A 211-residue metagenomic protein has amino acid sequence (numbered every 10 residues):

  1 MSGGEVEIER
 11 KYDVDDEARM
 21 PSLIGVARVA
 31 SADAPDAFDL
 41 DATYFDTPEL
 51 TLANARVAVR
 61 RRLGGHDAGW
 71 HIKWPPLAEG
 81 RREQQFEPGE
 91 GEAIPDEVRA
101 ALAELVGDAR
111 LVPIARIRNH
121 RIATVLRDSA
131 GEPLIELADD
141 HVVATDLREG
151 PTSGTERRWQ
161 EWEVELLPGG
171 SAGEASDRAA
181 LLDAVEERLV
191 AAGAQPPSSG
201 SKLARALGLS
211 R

Functional and structural regions predicted by a protein language model:
M1-R211: Phosphate-end processing signature that detects enzymes handling 5′-triphosphorylated RNA and polyphosphate
